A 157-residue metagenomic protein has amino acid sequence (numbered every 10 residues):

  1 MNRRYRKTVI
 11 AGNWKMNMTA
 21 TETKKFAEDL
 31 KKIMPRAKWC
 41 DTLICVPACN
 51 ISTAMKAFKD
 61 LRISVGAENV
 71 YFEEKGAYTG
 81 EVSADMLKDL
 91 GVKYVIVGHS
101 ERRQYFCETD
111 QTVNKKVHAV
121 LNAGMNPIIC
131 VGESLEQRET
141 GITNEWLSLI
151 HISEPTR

Functional and structural regions predicted by a protein language model:
N2, M55-D60, M86-G91, A119-N122: Acidic (Asp/Glu)-rich catalytic clusters
N2-E73, T79-V82: Conserved N-terminal beta1-alpha1 strand-loop-helix module at the mouth
K15, P47, L87, H99 (+1 more regions): Conserved, mostly hydrophobic/aromatic
F26-L30, A54, S83-M86, V113-K116 (+1 more regions): A general structural detector for well-ordered alpha-helical segments in enzyme core domains, enriched
S64-K115: Glycine/small-residue-rich loop that forms an oxyanion/phosphate-binding "nest" at active or ligand-binding sites
I96-T143, L147: Hydrophobic, well-structured mid-protein blocks that either form specific transmembrane helices
I150-R157: Residue-level detector of conserved catalytic or cofactor/ligand-binding positions in enzyme active sites
